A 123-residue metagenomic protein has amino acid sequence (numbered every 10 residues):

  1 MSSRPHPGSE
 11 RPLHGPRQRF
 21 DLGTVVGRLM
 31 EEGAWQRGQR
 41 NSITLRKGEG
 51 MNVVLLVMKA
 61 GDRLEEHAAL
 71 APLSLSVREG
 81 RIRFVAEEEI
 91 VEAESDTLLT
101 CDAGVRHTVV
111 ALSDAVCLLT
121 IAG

Functional and structural regions predicted by a protein language model:
M1-G50, V85: A short, N-terminal "cap"/entry segment at the start of jelly-roll beta-barrel domains of the cupin/DSBH fold
W35-Q39, N52-A69, A103: Conserved short histidine dyad/triad with adjacent acidic residue
A60, A71-E87: Glycine- and acidic-residue-biased ligand/ion/polar-headgroup-sensing regions
L64-E66, F84-V85, C101, R106-L112: Short beta-strand His + acidic residue motifs that chelate non-heme Fe in jelly-roll/DSBH and cupin folds
R78-E79, E94-S95, S113: A cytosolic small-molecule/anion-sensing beta-strand core signal
E87-A103: Short acidic-glycine-tyrosine-enriched beta hairpin
E92, A103-G123: Ligand-binding loop in jelly-roll beta-barrel domains
